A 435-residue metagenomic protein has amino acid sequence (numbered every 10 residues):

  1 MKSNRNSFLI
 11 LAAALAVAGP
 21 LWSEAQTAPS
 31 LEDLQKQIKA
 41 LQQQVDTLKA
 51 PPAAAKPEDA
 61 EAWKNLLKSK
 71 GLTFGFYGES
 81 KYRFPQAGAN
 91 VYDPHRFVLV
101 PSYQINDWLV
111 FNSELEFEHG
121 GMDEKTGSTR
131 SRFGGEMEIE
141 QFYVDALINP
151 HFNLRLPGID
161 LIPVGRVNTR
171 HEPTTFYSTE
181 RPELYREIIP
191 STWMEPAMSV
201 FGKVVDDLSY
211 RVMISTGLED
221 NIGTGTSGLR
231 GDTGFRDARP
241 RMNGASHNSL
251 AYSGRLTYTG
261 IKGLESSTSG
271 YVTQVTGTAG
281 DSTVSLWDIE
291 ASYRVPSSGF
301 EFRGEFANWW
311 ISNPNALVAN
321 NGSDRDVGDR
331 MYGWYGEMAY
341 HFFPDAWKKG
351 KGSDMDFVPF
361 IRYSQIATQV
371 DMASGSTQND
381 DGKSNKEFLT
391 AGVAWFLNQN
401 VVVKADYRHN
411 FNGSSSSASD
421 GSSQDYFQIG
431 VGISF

Functional and structural regions predicted by a protein language model:
K2-I10: Bacterial N-terminal signal peptides that target proteins for export
L15, L21-F84, F435: N-terminal periplasmic/intermembrane-space "pro-region" immediately following the signal or transit peptide
A60-N221, N248-E265, Y335-G350, V358-A373: Outer membrane beta-barrel
F84-G88, R130-R132, F142-L147, G263-F435: Outer-membrane beta-barrel pore domains
K125, R166-H171, I222-T226, R230 (+4 more regions): Outer-membrane beta-barrel and related beta-rich outer-membrane complex signature in Gram-negative bacteria
T169-E172, P182-P190, E195, G225-G228 (+3 more regions): Extracellular/periplasm-exposed beta-strand and loop segments of Gram-negative cell-envelope proteins, dominated by
N221-I222, L229-A279: Loop-centered beta-sheet repeat module
